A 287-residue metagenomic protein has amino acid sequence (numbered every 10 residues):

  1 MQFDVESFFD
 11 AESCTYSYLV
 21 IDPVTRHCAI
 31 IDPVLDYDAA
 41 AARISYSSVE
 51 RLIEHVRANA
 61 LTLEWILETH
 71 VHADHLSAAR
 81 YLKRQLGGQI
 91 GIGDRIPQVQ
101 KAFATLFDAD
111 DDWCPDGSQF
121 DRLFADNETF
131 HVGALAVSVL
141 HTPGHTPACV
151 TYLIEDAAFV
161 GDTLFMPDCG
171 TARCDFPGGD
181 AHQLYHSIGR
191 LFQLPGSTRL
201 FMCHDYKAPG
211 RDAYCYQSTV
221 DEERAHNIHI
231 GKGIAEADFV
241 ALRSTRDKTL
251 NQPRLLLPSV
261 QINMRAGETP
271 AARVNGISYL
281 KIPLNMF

Functional and structural regions predicted by a protein language model:
Q2-D4, R95, H186-R199, C203-F287: Accessory terminal helices/loops
Q2-N59, T151-V160, P167: Conserved beta-strand hairpin/beta-sheet module of binuclear metal-dependent hydrolase folds, prominently
D4-F8, L19, D126-I154: Core dinuclear metal-dependent hydrolase active-site scaffold
S13, D36-D38, V71-L76, P97-Q100 (+4 more regions): Active-site environment of divalent metal-dependent phosphoester hydrolases
V20, D32, H70, L82 (+6 more regions): Divalent metal-coordination and catalytic microenvironments
I31, T62-V71, G91-D94, T142-G144 (+3 more regions): Active-site neighborhood of phospho(di)ester-bond hydrolases with catalytic His/Asp-centered motifs
L35-G133, A225-H226: Active-site HxH/HxHxD metal-binding segment of metal-dependent hydrolases
T171-L194: Active-site-adjacent loop/tail segments of enzyme domains
